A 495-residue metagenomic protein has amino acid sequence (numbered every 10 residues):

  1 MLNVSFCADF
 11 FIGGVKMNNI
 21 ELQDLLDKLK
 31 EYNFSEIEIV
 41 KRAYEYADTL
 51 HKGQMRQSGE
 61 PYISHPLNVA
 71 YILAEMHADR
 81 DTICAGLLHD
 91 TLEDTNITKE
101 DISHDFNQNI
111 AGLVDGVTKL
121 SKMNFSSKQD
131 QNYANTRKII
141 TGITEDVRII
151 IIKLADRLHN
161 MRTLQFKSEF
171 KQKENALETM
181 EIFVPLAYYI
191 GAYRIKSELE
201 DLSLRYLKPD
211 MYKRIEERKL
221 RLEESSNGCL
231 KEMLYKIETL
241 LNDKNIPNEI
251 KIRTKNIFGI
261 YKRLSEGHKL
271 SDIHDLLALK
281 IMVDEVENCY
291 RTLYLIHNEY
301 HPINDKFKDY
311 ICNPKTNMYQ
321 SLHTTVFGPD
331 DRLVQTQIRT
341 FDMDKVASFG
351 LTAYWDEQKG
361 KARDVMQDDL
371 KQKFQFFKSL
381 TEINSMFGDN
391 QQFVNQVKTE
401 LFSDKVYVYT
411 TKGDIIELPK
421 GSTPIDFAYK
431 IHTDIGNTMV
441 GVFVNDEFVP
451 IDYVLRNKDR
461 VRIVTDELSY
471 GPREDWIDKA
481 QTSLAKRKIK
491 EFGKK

Functional and structural regions predicted by a protein language model:
M1-K16: Short, Lys/Arg-enriched N-terminal segments with co-localized hydrophobic residues within the first ~10-30 amino acids
G13-V147: Metal-dependent phosphohydrolase cores
L22, T49, K99, N107-A111 (+4 more regions): Internal insertion modules embedded within essential enzymes
N33-E36, S64-P66, D201-L202, V286-C289 (+1 more regions): Short acidic/polar alpha-helix capping motifs at helix-coil junctions
M282-D284: Short hydrophobic/aromatic beta-strand micro-patches that form the beta-sheet surface supporting nucleotide- or nucleic
